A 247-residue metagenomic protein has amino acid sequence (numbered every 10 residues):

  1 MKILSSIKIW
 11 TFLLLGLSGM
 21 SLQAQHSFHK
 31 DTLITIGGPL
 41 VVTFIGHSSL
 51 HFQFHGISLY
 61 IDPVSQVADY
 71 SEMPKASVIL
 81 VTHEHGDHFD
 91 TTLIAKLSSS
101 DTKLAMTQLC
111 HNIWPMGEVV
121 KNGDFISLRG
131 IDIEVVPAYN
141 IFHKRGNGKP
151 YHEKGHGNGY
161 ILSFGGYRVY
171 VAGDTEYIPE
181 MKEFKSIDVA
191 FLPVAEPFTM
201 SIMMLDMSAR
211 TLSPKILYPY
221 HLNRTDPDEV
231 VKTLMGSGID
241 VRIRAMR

Functional and structural regions predicted by a protein language model:
M1-Q25: Bacterial Sec-dependent N-terminal signal peptides
S21-I34, A95-A105: Short, basic/low-complexity N-terminal boundary segments at the transition from targeting/disordered tails
Q25-P74, M116-K185, M246-R247: Core dinuclear metal-dependent hydrolase active-site scaffold
S58-D62, L80, A105-M106, Y170-A172 (+2 more regions): Structural recognition of the beta-strand scaffold that forms the well-ordered cores of secreted hydrolase catalytic
S65-L109, K185-F191: Active-site metal-binding motif and surrounding structural segment of the metallo-beta-lactamase
V67-D69, H85-F89, H111-W114, D124-S127 (+4 more regions): Active-site environment of divalent metal-dependent phosphoester hydrolases
E118-R129, K154, D206, R210-R247: Binuclear metal-ion centers of metallo-dependent hydrolases, dominated by the metallo-beta-lactamase
N158-L212, N223-R224: Metallo-beta-lactamase
